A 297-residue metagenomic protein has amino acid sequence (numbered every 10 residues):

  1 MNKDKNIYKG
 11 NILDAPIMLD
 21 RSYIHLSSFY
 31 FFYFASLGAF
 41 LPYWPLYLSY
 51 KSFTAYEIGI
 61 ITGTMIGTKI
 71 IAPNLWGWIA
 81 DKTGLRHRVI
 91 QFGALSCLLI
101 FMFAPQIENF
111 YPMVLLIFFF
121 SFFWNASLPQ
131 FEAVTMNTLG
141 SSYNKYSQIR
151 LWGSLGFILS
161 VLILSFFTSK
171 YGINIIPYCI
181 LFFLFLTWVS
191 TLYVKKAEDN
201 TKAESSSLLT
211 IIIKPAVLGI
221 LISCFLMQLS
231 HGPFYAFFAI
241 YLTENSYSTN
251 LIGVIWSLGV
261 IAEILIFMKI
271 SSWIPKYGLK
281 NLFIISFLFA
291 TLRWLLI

Functional and structural regions predicted by a protein language model:
Y8-D20, T191-Q228: Juxtamembrane intracellular "pre-TM" segments in multi-pass secondary transporters
L13-I66, V217-I255: Helix-loop boundary and gating motifs at the non-cytosolic
F31, I100, F110-L128, F225 (+1 more regions): Hydrophobic core of transmembrane alpha-helices in multi-pass small-molecule transporters, especially MFS/SLC-type
I71-L85, T168-S169, L265-G278: Helix-to-loop junctions at the C-terminal end of transmembrane segments in multipass secondary transporters
I71-P105: Conserved MFS/SLC helix-loop-helix module at the cytosolic interface between two early adjacent transmembrane helices
R88-M102, N281-L296: Structural signature of the two symmetry-related core transmembrane helices
I117-W152: Cytoplasmic helix-loop-helix junction between adjacent transmembrane helices in 12-TM secondary transporters
I175-L192: Symmetry-related core transmembrane helices of the 12-TM Major Facilitator Superfamily/SLC fold
